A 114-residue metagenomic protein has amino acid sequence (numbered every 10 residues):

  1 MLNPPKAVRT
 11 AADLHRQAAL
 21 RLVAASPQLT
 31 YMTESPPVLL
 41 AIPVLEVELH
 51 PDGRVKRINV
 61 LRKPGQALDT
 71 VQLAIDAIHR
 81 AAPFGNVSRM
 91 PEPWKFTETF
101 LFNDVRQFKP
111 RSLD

Functional and structural regions predicted by a protein language model:
M1-P5, R16-Q28, H50-R62, I75-G85 (+1 more regions): Conserved "boundary/linchpin" sites in short secondary-structure elements
K6-A11: Basic nucleic-acid-binding interfaces
T30-S35: Short acidic alpha-helical/loop segments enriched in Asp/Glu that coordinate divalent cations
P37-V44: Short, small/polar residue-rich loop motifs at catalytic or cofactor-binding pockets
R62-L68: A short acidic/small-residue loop/turn micro-motif
L68-D69, D76: Short, hydrophobic/π-rich interface segment
